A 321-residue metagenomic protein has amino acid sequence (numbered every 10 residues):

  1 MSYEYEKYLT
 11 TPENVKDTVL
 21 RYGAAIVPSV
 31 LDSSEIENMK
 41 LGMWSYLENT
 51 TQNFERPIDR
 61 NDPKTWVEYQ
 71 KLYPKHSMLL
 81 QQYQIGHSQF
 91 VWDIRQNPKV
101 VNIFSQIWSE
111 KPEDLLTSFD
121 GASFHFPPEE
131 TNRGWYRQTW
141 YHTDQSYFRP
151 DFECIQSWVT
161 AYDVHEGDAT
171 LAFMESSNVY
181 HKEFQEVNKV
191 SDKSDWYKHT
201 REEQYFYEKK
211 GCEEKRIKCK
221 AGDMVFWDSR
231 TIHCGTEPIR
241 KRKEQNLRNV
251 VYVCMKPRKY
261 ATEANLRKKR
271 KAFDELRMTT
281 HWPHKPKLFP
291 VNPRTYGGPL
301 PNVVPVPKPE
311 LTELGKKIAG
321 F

Functional and structural regions predicted by a protein language model:
S2-R21, P28-Y141, Q145-F148: Non-heme Fe(II)-dependent double-stranded beta-helix
A24, F119, F152-W158, D168-T170 (+2 more regions): Extracellular structured ligand-interaction cores
I36-E37, F126, E166-G167, H181-K182 (+2 more regions): Short catalytic/ligand-binding loop motif for oxyanion handling, primarily in non-cytosolic enzymes, centered on
H87-D93, D144-Q145, E203-R216, G235-R240: Active-site rim elements
Q106-L116, Y147-E153, T160-D168, Y180: Secondary-structure boundary elements
F124-F126, M174-H181, V250, C254-Y260: Short edge-strand/loop segments of extracellular domains
C154, V164-C234: Double-stranded beta-helix
E186-K189, A221-F226, R230-F321: Non-heme Fe(II)/2-oxoglutarate
